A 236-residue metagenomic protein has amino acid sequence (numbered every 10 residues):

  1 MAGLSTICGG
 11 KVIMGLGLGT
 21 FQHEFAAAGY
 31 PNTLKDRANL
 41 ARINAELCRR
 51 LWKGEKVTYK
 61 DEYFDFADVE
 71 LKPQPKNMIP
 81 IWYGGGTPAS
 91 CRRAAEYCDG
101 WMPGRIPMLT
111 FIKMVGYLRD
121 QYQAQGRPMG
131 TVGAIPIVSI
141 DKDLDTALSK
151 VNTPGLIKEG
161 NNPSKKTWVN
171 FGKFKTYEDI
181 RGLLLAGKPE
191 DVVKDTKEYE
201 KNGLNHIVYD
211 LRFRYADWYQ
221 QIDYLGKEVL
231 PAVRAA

Functional and structural regions predicted by a protein language model:
M1-A236: Active-site-adjacent structural elements that line small-molecule/cofactor binding pockets in enzymes
